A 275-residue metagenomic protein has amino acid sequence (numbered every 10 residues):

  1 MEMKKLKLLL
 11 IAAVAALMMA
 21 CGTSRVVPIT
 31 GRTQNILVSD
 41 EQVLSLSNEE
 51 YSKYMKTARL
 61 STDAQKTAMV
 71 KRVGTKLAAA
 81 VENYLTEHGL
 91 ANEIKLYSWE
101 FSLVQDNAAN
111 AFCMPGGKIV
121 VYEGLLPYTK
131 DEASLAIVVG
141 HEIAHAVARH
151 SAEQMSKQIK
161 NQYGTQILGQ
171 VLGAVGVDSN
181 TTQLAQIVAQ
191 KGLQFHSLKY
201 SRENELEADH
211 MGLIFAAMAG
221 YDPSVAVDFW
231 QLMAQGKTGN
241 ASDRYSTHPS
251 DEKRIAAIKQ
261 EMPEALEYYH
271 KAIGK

Functional and structural regions predicted by a protein language model:
M1-C21: Sec-dependent bacterial lipoprotein signal peptides
C21-K275: A Zn2+-metalloprotease active-site environment signal
